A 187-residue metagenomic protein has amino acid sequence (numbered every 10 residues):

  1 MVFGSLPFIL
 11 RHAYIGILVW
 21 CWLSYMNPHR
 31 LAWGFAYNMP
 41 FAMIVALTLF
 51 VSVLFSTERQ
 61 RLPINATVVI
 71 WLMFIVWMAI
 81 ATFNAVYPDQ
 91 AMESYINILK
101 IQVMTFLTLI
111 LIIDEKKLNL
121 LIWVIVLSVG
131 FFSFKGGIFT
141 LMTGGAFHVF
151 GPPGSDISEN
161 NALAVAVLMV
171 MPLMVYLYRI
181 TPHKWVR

Functional and structural regions predicted by a protein language model:
M1-I80, D89, E93, I113-V126 (+1 more regions): Transmembrane signal-anchor hairpin modules in multi-pass inner-membrane enzymes, especially those that act on
M1-I9, I75-F83, K100-L107, K117-V149 (+1 more regions): Alpha-helical transmembrane segments of multi-pass inner-membrane proteins
N27, A32-A36, G151, S158 (+1 more regions): Generic, ordered loop/turn and secondary-structure boundary motif
V69, V86-M92, I101-Q102, N160: Short alpha-helical transmembrane interface motifs in multi-pass membrane proteins
D89-N97, F150-S155: Non-cytosolic membrane-interface motifs at loop->transmembrane helix junctions
